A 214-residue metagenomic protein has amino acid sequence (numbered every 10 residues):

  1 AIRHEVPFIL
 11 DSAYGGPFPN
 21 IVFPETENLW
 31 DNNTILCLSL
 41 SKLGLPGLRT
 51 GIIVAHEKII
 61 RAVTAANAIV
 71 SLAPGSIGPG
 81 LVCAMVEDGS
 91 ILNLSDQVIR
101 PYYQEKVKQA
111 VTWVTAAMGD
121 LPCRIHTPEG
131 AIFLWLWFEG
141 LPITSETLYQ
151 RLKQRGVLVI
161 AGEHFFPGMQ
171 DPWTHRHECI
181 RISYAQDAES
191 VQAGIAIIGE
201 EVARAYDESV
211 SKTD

Functional and structural regions predicted by a protein language model:
A1-D214: PLP-dependent class I/II
